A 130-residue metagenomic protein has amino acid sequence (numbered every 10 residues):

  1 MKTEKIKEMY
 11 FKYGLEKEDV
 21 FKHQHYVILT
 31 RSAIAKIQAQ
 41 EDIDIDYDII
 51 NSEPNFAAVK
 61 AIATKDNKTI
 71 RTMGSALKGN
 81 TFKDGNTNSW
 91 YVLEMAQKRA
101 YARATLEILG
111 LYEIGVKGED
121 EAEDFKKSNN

Functional and structural regions predicted by a protein language model:
M1-N130: Polyanion-binding surfaces on beta-sheet-dominated domains and ring/shell assemblies
